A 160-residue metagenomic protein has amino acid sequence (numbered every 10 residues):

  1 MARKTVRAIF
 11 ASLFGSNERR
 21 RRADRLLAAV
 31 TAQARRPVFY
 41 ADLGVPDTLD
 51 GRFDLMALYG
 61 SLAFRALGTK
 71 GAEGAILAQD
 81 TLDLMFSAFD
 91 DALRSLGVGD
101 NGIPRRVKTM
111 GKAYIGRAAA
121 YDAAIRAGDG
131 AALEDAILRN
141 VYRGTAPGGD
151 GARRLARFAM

Functional and structural regions predicted by a protein language model:
M1-M160: Surface/interface-facing alpha-helical segments and adjacent flexible terminal/loop regions used for partner/assembly
